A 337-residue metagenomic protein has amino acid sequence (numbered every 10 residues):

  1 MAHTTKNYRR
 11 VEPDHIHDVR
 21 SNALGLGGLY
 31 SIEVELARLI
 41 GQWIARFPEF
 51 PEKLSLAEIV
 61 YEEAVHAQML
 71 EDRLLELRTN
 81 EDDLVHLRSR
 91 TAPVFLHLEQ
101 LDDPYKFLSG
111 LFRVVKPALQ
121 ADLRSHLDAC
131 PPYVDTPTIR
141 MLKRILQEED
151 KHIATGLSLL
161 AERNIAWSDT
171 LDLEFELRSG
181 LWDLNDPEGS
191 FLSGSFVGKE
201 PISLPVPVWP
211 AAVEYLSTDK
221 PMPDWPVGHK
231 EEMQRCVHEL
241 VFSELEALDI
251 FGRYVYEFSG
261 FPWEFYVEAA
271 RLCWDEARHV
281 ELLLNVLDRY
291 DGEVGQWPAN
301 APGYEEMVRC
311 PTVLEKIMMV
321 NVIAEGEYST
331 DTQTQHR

Functional and structural regions predicted by a protein language model:
A2-R337: Non-heme di-metal
